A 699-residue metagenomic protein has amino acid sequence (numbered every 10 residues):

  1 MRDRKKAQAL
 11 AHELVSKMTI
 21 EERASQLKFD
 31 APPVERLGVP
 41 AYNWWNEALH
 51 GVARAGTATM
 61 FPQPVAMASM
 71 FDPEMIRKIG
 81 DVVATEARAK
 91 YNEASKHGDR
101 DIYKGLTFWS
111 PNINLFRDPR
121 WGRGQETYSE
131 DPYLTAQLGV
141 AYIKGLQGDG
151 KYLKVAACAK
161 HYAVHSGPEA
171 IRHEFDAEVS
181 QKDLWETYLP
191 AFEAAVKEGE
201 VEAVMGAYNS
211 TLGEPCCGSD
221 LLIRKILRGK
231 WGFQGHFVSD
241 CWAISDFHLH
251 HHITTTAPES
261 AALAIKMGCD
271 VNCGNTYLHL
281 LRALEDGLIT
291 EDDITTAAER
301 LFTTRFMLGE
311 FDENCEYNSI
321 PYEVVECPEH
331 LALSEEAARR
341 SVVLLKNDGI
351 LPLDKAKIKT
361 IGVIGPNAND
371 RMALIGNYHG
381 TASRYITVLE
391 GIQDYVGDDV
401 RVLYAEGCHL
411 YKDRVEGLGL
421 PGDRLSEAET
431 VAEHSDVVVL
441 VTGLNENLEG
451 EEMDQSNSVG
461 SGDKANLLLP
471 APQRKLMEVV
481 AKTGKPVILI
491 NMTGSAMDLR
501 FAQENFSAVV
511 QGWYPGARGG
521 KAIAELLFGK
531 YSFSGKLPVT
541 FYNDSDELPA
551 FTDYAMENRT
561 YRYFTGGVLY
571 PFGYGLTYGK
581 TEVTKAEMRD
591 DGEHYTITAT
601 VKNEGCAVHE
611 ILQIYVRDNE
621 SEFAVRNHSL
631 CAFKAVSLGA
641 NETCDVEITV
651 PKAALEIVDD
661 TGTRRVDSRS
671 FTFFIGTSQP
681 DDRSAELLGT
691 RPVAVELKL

Functional and structural regions predicted by a protein language model:
M1-T661, R665-Q679, L699: Glycoside hydrolase catalytic-domain context in secreted enzymes
R683-L699: Short beta-strand elements
